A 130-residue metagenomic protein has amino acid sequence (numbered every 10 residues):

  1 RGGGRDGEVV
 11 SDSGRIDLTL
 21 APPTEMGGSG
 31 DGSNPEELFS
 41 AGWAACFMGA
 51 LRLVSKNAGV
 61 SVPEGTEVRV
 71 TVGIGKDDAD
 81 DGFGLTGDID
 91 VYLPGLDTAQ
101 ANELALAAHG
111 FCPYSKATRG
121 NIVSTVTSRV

Functional and structural regions predicted by a protein language model:
R1-A41, M48-V130: Extended beta-strand/beta-hairpin segments
